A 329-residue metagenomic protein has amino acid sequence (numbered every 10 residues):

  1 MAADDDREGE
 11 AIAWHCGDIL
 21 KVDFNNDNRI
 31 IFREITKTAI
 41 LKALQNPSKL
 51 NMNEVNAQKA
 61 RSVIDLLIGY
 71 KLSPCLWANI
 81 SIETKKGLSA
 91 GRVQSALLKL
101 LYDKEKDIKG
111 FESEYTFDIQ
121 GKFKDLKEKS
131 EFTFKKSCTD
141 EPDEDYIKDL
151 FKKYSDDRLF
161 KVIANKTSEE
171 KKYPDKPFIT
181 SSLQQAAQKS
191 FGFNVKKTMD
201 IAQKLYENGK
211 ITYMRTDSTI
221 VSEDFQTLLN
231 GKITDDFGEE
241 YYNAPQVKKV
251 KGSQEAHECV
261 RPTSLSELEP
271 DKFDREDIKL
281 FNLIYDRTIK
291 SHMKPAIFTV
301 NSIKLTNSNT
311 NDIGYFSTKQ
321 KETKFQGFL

Functional and structural regions predicted by a protein language model:
A2-L329: Toprim catalytic domain recognition across nucleic-acid enzymes
